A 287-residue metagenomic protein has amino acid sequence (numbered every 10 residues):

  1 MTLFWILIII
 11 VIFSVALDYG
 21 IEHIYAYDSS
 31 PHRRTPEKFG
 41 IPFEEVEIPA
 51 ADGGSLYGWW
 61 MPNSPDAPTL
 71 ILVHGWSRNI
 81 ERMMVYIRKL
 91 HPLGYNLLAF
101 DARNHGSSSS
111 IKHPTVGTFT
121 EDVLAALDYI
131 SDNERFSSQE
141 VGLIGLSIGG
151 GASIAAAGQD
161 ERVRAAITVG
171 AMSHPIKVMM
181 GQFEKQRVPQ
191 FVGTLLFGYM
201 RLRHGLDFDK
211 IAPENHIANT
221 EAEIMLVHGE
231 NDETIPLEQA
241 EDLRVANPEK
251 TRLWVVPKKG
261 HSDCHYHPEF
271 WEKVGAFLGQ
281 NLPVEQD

Functional and structural regions predicted by a protein language model:
T2-P49, W59: An N-terminal hydrophobic leader/cap segment in hydrolases
W76-K89, A102: The serine-hydrolase catalytic nucleophile loop
L90-S109: Conserved alpha/beta-hydrolase
H113-E134: Alpha/beta-hydrolase active-site loop
F136-L146: Alpha/beta-hydrolase fold nucleophile elbow
A155-L206, D263, P268: Hydrolase active-site cap/lid region
N219-E221, L226-H228, D232: Short beta-strand/loop motif that positions the catalytic acidic residue of the alpha/beta-hydrolase fold
E233-Q239: Conserved alpha/beta-hydrolase "acid-adjacent" motif
